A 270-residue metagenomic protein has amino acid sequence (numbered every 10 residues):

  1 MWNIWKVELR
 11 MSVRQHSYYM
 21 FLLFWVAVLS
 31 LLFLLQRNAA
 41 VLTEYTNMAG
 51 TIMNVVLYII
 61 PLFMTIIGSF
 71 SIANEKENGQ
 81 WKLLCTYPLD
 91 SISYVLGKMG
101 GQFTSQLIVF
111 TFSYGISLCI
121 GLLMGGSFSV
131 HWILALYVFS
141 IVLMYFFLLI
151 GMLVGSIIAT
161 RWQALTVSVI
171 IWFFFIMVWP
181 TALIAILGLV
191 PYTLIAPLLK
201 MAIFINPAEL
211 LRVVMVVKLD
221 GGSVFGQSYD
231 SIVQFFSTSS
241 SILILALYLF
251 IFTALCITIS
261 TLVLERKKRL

Functional and structural regions predicted by a protein language model:
M1-L22: Aromatic- and glycine-rich beta-strand/loop motifs that create alpha-glucan
L32-F33, R37, T46-L57, G101-A159: Secretory targeting signals
T51-N74: Long, hydrophobic alpha-helical segments
P61-G68, I116, L149-I150, W179-A182 (+2 more regions): Hydrophobic/aromatic residues in alpha-helical transmembrane segments
S71-T104: Helix-loop-helix units of permease transmembrane domains in multi-pass membrane transporters, especially ABC
V142-P191: A structural motif at transmembrane helix-loop-helix junctions in multipass membrane proteins
M177-L255: Terminal transmembrane helical anchor/hairpin motif
I259-L270: Membrane-interface capping segments at transmembrane-helix boundaries
